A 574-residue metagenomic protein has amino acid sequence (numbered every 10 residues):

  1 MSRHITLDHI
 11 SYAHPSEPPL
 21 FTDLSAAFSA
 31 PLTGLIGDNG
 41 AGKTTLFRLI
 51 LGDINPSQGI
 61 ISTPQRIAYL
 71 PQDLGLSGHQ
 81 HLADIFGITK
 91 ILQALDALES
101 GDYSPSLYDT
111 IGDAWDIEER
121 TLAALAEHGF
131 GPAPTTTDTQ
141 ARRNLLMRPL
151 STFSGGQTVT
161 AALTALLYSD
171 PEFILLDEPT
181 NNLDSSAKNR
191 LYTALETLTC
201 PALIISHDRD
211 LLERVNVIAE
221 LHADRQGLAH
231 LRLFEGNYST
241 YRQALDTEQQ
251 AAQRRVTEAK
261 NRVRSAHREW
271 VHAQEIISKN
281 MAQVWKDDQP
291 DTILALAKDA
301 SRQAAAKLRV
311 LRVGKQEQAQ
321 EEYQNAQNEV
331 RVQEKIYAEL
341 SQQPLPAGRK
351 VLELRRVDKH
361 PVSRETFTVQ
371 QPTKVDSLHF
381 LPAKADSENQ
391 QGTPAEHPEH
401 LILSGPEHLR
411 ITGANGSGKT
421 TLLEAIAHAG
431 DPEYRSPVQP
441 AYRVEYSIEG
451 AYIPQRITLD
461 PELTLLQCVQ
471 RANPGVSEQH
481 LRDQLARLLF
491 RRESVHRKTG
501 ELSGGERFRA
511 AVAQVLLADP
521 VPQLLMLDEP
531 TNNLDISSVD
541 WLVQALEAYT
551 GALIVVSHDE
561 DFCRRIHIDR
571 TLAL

Functional and structural regions predicted by a protein language model:
M1-A13, I91-G155, V159, A244-P361 (+1 more regions): Coupling and communication elements adjacent to P-loop NTPase active sites across diverse families
S29-T33, T45-Y108, H207, N216-V217 (+4 more regions): ABC ATPase nucleotide-binding domain signature region
N39, D177, L183-D184, K188 (+4 more regions): ABC-family nucleotide-binding domains
L76-T152, S377, I448, P454-L524 (+2 more regions): ABC-family P-loop ATPase nucleotide-binding domains
Q80, D84, D224-E258, C468 (+1 more regions): Conserved beta-strand-loop-alpha-helix hinge in the C-terminal portion of ABC ATPase nucleotide-binding domains
G155-L175, A427-A429, G505-M526: GG-anchored amphipathic helix commonly corresponding to the ABC/SMC/Rad50 NBD signature/C-loop
L163, L191, V512, T531 (+1 more regions): Hydrophobic anchor residue at the start of the ABC signature
E321-A383, E388-I457, P474-G475: Flexible loop/N-cap segments at domain edges
